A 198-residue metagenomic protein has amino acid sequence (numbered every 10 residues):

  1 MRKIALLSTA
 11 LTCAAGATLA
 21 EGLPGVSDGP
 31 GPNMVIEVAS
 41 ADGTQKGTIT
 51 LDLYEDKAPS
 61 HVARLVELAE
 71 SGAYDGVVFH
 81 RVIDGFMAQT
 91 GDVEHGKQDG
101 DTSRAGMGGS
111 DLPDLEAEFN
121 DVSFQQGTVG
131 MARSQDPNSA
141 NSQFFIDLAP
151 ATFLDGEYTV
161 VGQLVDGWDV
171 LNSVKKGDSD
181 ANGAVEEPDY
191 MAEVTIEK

Functional and structural regions predicted by a protein language model:
R2-I4, G16-K198: Cyclophilin-like peptidyl-prolyl cis-trans isomerases
S8-A14: Bacterial N-terminal signal peptides
